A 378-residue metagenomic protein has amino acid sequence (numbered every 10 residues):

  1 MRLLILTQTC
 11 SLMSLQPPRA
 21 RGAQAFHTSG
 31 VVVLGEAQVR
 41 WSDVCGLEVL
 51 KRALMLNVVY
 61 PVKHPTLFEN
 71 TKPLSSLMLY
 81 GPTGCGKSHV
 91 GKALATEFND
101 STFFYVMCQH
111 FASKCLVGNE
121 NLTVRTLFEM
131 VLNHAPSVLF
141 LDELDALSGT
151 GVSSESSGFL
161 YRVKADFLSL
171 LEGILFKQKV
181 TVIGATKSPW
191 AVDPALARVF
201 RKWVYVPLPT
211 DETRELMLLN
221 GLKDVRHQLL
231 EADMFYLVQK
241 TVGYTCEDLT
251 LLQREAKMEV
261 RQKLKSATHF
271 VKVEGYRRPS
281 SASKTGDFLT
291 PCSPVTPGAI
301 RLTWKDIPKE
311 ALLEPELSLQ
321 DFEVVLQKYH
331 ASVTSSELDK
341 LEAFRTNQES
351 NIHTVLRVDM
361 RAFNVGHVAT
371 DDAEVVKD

Functional and structural regions predicted by a protein language model:
M1-R52: AAA+ P-loop ATPase mechanoenzymes
F26-H27, E231-F235, M258, G298 (+1 more regions): Phosphate-binding and hydrolysis-coupling loops of NTP-dependent motor/remodeling domains
V31-V238, Y244, A256: Walker A/P-loop NTP-binding motif of AAA+ ATPase domains
V33-V39, Y244-E247, T268-D378: C-terminal engagement/docking regions of AAA+ P-loop ATPases
P65-E69, Q178-T181, L229-A232, D248 (+3 more regions): Short, flexible/disordered secondary-structure transition segments
Q239, E247-S266, T303, D321: C-terminal helical "lid" of AAA+/P-loop NTPase domains
